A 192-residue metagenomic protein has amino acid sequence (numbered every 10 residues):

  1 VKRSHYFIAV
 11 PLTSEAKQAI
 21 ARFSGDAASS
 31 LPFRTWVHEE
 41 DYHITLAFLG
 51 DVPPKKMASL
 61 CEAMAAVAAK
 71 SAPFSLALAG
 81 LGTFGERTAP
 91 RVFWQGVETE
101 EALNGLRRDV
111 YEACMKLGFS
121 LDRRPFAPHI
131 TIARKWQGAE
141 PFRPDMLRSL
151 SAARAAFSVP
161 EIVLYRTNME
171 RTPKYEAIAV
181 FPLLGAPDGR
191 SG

Functional and structural regions predicted by a protein language model:
V1-G192: Histidine-dependent nucleotide/RNA phosphoesterase domain, centered on the 2H-phosphoesterase fold with its duplicated
